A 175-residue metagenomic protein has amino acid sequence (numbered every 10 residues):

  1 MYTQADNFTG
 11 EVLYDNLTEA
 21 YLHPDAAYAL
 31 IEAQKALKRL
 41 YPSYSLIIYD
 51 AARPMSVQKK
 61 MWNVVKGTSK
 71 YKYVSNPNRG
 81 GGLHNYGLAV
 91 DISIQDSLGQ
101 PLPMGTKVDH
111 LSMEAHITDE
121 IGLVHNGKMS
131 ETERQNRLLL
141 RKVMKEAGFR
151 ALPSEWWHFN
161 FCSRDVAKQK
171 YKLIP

Functional and structural regions predicted by a protein language model:
M1-A51, M61-S154, C162-P175: Extracytoplasmic cell-surface/polysaccharide-interacting catalytic and binding patches
P54: Segments that shape or occlude catalytic/ligand-binding pockets
V57: Short, well-ordered surface patches within globular domains
F159: Conserved metal-phosphate-binding beta-hairpin within the catalytic cores of diverse ATP-dependent phosphoryl-transfer
